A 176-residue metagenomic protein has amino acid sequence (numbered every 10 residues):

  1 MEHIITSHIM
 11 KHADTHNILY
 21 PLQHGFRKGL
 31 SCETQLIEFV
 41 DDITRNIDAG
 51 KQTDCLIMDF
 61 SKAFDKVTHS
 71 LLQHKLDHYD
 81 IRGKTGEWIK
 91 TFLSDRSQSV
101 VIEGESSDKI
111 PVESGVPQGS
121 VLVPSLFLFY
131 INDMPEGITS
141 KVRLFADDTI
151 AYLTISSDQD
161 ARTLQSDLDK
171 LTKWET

Functional and structural regions predicted by a protein language model:
M1-P117: Conserved pre-catalytic core of RNA-dependent polymerases
I5-Q23, P124-Y152: Active-site palm subdomain of RNA-directed nucleic acid polymerases
Q23, T53-F64, G115-G119, V123 (+2 more regions): Catalytic palm active-site di-aspartate
R27, S31, L122, S156-Q159 (+1 more regions): A structural signal for alpha-helical segments
F39, L126-Y130, L164-D167: Hydrophobic alpha-helical membrane-association signature
V40-T44, E136-I138, T176: Eukaryotic intrinsically disordered and solvent-exposed regulatory patches
K62-Y79, T149-T176: Catalytic palm subdomain of template-directed nucleic-acid polymerases, centered on the conserved carboxylate motif
W88, Y130-D133, K170: Generic recognition of well-ordered alpha-helical segments
